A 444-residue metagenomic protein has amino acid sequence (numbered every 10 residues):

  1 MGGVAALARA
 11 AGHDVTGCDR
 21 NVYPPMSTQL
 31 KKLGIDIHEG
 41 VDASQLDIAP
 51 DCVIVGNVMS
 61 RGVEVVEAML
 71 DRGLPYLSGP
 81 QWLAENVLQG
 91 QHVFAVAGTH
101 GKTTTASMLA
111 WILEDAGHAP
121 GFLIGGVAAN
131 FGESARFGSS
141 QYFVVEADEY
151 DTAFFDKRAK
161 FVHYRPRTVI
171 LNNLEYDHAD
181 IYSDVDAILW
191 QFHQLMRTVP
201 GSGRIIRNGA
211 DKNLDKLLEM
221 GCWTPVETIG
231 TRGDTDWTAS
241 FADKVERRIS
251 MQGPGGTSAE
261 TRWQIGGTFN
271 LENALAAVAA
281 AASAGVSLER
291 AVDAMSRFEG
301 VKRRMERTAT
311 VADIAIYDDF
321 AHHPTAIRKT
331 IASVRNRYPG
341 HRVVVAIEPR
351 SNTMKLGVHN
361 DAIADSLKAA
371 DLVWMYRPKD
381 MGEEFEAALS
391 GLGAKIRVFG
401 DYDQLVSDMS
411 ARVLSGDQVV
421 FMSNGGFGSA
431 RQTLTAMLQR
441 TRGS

Functional and structural regions predicted by a protein language model:
M1-V22, K31-I37, A49, V53 (+6 more regions): ATP-dependent carboxylate-amine ligase
L7-A11, K31, Q45, N57 (+4 more regions): Phosphate-binding loop of NTP-binding sites
T16-C18, G117-I124, I229, R397: Conserved RecA-like helicase motor-core motifs
V22-M26, Q45, S60-G62, N130-F131 (+5 more regions): Short, charged/polar "capping" segments at the starts of alpha-helices and the immediately preceding loops
V22-Y23, A43-Q45, Q81-A84, V127-F131 (+4 more regions): Short acidic loop-to-helix transition motifs that present clustered carboxylates
E39-V41, S78-P80, I124-G125, R207-G209 (+3 more regions): Short loop/edge segments at beta-strand edges and connector loops that shape dinucleotide/nucleotide cofactor-binding
I48-G56, A147, W237: Short, well-ordered secondary-structure micro-motifs within conserved domains or adaptor modules
A239-A259: Acidic-glycine-rich active-site phosphate/pyrophosphate-binding loop
